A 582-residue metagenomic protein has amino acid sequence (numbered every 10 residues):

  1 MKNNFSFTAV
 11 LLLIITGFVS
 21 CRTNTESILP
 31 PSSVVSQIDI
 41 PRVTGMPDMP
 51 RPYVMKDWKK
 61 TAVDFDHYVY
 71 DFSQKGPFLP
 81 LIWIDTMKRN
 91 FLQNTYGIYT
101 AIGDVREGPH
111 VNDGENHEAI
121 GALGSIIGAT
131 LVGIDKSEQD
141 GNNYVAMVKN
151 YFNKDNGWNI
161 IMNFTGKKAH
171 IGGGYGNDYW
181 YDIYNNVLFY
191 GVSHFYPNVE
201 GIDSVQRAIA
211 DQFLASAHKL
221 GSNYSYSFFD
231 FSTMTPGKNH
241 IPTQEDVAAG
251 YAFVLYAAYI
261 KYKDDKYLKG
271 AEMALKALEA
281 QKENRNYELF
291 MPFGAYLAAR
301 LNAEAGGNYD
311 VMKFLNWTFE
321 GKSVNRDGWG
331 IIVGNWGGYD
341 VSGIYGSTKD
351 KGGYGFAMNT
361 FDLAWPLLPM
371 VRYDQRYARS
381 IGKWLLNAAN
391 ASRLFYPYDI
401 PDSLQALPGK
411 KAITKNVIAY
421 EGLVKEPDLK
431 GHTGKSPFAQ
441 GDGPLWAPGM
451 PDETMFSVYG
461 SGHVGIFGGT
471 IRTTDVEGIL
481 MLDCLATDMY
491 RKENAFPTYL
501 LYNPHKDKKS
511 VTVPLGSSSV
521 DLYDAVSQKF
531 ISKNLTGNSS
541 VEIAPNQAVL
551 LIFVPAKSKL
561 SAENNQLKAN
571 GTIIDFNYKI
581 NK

Functional and structural regions predicted by a protein language model:
G17-S20: C-terminal motif of bacterial Sec signal peptides marking the signal peptidase cleavage site
T23-A169, N198-S227: Low-complexity, Ser/Thr/Pro/Gly-enriched N-terminal "stalk/linker" regions
G45, G121-E138, I183-G201, N239-P242 (+4 more regions): Well-ordered alpha-helical scaffold segments within catalytic/enzyme domains
Q93-A122, F164-Y184, T233-V247, L278-M291 (+3 more regions): Solvent-exposed loop and edge beta-strand segments that line ligand/cofactor-binding and catalytic clefts
S193-D265, M273, A277-A280, Y296 (+1 more regions): Active-site lining segments of carbohydrate-active enzymes
F213-D230, Q281-F293, L297-L445: Extended ligand-binding clefts on enzyme/binding-domain cores
P444-S517: Carbohydrate-binding surface patches
L535-N581: C-terminal beta-strand-rich structural cap/linker in extracellular carbohydrate-active enzymes
